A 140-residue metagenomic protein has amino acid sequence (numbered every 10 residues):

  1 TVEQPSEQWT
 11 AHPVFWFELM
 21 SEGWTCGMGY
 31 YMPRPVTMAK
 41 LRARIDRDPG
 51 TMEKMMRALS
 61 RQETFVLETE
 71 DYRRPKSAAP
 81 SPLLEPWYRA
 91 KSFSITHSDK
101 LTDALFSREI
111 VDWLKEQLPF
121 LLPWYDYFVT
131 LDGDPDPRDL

Functional and structural regions predicted by a protein language model:
T1-D46: Aromatic- and glycine-enriched beta-alpha-beta binding-site module
T1-E7, R57-T64, L83-S94: Short, surface-exposed, charge-dense and proline/glycine-enriched linear segments
E7, V14, M20, P35 (+5 more regions): Homeobox/homeodomain signature
A11, A39, A43, A58 (+3 more regions): A sequence-composition feature that detects small, non-aromatic residues
G27-P75: A contiguous pocket-lining binding segment that forms or flanks enzyme active sites
V66-L140: Long, solvent-exposed, polar/charged low-complexity segments
